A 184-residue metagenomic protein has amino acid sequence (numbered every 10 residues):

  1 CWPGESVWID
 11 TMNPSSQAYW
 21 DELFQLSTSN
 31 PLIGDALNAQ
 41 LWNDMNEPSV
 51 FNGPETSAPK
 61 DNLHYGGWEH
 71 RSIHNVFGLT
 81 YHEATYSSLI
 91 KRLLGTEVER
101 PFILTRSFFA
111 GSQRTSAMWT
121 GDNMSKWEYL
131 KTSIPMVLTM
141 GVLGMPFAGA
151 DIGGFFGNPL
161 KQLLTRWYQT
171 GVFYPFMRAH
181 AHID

Functional and structural regions predicted by a protein language model:
C1-D184: Catalytic-domain carbohydrate-binding cleft regions of carbohydrate-active enzymes
